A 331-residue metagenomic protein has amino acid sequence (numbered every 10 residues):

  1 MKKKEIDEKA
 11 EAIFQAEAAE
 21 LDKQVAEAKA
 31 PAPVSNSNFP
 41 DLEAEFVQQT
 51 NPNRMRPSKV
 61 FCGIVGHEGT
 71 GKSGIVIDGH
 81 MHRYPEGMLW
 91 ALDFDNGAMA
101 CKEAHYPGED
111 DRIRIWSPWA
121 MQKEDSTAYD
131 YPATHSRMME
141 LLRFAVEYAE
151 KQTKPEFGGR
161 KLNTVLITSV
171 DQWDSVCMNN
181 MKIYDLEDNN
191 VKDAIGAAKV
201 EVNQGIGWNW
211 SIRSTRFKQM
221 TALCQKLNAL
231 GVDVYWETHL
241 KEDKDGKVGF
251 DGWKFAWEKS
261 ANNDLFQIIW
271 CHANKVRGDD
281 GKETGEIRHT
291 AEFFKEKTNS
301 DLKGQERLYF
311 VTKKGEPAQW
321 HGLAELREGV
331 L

Functional and structural regions predicted by a protein language model:
M1-V47, R56-C62, G158, R277-L331: C-terminal regions of RecA-like/P-loop NTPase motor modules
Q48-N51, G71-G74, T221-A222, F255-A256: A generic local structural motif
P52, P57-K154, G158-T164, Q172-V176: Conserved P-loop
R56-K59, H67, G79, R83-E86 (+6 more regions): Phosphate-handling catalytic cores of nucleic-acid transaction enzymes
A91, T168, L265: Residue-level signature of catalytic and energy-coupling elements of molecular machines, predominantly ATP/GTP-dependent
F94, S169, A273: Residues immediately flanking
R160-S260: P-loop NTPase motor core
K226-P317: Phosphate-binding/switch region of NTP-binding enzymes
